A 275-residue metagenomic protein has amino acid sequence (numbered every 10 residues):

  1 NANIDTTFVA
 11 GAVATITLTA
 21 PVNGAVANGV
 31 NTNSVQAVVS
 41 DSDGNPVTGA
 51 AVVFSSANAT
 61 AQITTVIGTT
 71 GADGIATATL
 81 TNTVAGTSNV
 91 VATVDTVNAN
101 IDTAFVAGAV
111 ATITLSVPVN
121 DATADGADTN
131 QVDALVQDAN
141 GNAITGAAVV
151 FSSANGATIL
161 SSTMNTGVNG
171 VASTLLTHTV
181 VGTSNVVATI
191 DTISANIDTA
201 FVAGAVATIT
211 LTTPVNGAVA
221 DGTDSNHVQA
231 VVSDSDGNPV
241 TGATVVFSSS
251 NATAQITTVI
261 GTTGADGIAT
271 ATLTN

Functional and structural regions predicted by a protein language model:
N1-N275: The feature marks long extracellular or luminal low-complexity segments
